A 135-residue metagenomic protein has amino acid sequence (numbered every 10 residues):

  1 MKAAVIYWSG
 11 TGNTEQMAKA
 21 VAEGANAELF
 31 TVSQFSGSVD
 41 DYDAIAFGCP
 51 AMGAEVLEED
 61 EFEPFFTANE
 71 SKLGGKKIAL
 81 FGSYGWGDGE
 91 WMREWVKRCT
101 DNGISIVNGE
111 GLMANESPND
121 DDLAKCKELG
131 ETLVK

Functional and structural regions predicted by a protein language model:
A3, S9-G37, D41-K135: FMN-binding flavodoxin-like domain, especially the glycine-rich phosphate-binding loop
